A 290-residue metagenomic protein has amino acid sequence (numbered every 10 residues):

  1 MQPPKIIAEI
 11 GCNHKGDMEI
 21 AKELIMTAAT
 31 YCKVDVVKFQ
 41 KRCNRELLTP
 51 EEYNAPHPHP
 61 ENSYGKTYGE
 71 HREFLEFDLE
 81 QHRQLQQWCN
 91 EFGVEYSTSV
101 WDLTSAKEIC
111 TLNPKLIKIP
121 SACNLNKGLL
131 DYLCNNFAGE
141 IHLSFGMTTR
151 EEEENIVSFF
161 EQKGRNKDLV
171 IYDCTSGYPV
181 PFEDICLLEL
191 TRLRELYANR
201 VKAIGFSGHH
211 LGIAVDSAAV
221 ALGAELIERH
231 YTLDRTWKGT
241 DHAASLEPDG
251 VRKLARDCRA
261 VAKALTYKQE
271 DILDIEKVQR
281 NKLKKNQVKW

Functional and structural regions predicted by a protein language model:
M1-W290: Catalytic cores and adjacent flexible loops of soluble metabolic enzymes that perform enolate/carbanion chemistry on
